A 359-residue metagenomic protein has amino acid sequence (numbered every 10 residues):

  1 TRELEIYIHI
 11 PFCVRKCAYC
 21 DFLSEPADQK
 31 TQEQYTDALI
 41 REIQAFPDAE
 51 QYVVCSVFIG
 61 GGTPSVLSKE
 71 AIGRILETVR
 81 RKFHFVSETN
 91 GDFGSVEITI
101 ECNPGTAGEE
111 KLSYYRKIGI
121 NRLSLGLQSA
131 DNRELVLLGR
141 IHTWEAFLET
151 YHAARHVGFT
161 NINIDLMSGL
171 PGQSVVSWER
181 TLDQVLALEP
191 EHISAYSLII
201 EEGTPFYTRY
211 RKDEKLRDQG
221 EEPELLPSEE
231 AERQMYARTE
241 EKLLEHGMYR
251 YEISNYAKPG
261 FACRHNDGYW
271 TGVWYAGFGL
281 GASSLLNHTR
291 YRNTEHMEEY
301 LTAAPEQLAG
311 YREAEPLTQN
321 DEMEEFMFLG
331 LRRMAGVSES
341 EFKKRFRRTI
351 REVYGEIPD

Functional and structural regions predicted by a protein language model:
R2-I10: Immediate flanking context of iron-sulfur cluster ligation sites
E3, S24-F46, V53-R351: C-terminal scaffold of the Radical SAM
P11-S24: Local cysteine-cluster metal-coordination motifs and their immediate loop/turn environment, predominantly Fe-S cluster
G355-D359: Basic amphipathic alpha-helical segments that dock to polyanions
